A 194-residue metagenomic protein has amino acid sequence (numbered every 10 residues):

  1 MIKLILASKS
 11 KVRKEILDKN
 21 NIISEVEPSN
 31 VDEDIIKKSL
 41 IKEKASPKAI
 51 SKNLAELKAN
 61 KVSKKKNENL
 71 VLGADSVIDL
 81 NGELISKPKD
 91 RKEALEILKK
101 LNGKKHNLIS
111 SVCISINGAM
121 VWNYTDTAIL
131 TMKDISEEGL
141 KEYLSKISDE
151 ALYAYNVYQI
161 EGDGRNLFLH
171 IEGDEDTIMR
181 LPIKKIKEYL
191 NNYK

Functional and structural regions predicted by a protein language model:
M1-L70, L84, E138, E142-S145 (+2 more regions): N-terminal polybasic phosphate/anion-binding patch
K3, N69-L70, H106-N107, S111 (+1 more regions): Structural motif
S51-K52, L98, D176-M179: Amphipathic, non-transmembrane alpha-helical scaffold segments
G73: Generic enzyme active-site microenvironment
S76-H106, M132: Active-site-adjacent loop/tail segments of enzyme domains
D79, C113-S115, L169-H170: Short beta-strand-to-turn element immediately C-terminal to the catalytic PLP-Schiff-base lysine in fold type I
S111-N123, T127: Anionic-ligand binding region
N123-K194: Active-site oxyanion/phosphate-handling segment shared across diverse enzymes
